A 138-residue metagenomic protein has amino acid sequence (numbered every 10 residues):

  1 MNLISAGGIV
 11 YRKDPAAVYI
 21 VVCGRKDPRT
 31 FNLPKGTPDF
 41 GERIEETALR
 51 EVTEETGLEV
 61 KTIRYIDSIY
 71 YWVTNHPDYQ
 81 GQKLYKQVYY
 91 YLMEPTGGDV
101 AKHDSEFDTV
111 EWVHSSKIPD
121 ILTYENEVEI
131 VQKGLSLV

Functional and structural regions predicted by a protein language model:
M1-L33: N-terminal strand-loop-strand
I4-A6, V18, K86-Y89, D108: Change "...and in nucleic-acid phosphodiester-cleaving endonucleases..." to "...and in nucleic-acid processing enzymes
P15-A16, D27-R29, D39, S68-W72 (+1 more regions): Short, charged/polar surface micro-motifs in flexible loops or helix N-caps
N32, Y85, W112: Short aromatic/basic micro-patch
N32-G36, N75-D78: Short acidic, glycine/proline-rich loop/turn micro-motifs
L33-D67: The catalytic Nudix box helix
G57-G98: Active-site segment of metal-dependent pyrophosphate-handling enzymes, primarily the Nudix hydrolase catalytic core
Y90-E94, D99-V131: NUDIX/MutT-family hydrolases
